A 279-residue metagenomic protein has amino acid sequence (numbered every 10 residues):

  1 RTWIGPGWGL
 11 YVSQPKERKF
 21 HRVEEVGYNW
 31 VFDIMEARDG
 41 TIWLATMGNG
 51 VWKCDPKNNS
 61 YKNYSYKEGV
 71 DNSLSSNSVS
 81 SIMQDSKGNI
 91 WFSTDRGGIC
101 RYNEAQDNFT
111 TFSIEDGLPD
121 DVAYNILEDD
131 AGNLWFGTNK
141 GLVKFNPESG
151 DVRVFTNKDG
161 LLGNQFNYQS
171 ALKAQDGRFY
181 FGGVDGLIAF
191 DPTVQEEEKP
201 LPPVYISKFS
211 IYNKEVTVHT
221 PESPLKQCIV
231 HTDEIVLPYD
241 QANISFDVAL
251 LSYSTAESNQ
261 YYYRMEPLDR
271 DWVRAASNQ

Functional and structural regions predicted by a protein language model:
R1-I4, T41-L44, N89-F92, N133-F136 (+1 more regions): Conserved beta-propeller blade signature
I4-P6, W30-D33, A45: Solenoidal tandem-repeat scaffolds enriched in leucines and small polar residues
G7-W8, D39, G48, N58 (+7 more regions): Surface-exposed loop/turn positions within WD40 beta-propeller blades
V26-W30, K62, Y66-S80, D95 (+4 more regions): Residue-level "micro-hotspots" composed of small/polar
I34, I42, V51, I82 (+5 more regions): Hydrophobic packing within well-folded, soluble alpha/beta domains
E36-G40, Q84-K87, E128-A131, K173-D176: Residue-level detector of Asp-centered blade-edge/turn motifs that repeat once per structural unit in beta-propeller
